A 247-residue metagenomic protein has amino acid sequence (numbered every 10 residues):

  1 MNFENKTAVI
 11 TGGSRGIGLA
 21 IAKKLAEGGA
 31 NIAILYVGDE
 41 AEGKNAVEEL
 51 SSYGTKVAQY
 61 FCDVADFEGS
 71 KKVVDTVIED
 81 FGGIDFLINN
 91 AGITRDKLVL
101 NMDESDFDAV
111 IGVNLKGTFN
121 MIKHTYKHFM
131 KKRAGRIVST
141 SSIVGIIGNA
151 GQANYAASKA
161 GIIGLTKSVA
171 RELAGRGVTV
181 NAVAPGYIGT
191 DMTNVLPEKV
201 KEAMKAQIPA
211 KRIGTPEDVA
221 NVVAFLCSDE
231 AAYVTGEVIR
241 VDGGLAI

Functional and structural regions predicted by a protein language model:
T7, S14-G16: Conserved glycine-rich cofactor-binding loop
A30-N45: Conserved glycine-rich Rossmann-like NAD(P)H-binding loop of the short-chain dehydrogenase/reductase
L98-V99, D103-I111, T193, M204: Substrate-binding pocket helix/loop in short-chain dehydrogenase/reductase
I122, S158, T166: Active-site helix of classical SDR
K127, R171-G175, A232: Alpha-helical segment proximal to the catalytic Tyr-Lys
A134, A174, T179, V234-G236: Short, small/polar-rich loop/turn modules that mediate ligand/substrate recognition or access, typified
S142: Residue(s) in the substrate-gating loop at a strand-loop-helix junction that position the organic substrate next
